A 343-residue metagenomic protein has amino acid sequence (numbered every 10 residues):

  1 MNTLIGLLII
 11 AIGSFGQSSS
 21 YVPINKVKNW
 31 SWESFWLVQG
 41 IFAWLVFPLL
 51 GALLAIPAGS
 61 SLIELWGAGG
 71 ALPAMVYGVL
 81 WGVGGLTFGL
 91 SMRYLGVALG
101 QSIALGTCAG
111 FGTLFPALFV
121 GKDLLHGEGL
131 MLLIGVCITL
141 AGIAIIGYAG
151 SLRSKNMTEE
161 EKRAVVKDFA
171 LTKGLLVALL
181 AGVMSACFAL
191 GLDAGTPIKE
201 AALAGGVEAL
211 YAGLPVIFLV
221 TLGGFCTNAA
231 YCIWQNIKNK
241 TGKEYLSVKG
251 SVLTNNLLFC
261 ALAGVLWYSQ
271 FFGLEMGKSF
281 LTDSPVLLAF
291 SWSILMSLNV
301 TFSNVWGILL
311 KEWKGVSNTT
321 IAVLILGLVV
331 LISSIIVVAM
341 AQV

Functional and structural regions predicted by a protein language model:
M1-V343: Polytopic alpha-helical membrane proteins, predominantly small-molecule transporters/carriers
